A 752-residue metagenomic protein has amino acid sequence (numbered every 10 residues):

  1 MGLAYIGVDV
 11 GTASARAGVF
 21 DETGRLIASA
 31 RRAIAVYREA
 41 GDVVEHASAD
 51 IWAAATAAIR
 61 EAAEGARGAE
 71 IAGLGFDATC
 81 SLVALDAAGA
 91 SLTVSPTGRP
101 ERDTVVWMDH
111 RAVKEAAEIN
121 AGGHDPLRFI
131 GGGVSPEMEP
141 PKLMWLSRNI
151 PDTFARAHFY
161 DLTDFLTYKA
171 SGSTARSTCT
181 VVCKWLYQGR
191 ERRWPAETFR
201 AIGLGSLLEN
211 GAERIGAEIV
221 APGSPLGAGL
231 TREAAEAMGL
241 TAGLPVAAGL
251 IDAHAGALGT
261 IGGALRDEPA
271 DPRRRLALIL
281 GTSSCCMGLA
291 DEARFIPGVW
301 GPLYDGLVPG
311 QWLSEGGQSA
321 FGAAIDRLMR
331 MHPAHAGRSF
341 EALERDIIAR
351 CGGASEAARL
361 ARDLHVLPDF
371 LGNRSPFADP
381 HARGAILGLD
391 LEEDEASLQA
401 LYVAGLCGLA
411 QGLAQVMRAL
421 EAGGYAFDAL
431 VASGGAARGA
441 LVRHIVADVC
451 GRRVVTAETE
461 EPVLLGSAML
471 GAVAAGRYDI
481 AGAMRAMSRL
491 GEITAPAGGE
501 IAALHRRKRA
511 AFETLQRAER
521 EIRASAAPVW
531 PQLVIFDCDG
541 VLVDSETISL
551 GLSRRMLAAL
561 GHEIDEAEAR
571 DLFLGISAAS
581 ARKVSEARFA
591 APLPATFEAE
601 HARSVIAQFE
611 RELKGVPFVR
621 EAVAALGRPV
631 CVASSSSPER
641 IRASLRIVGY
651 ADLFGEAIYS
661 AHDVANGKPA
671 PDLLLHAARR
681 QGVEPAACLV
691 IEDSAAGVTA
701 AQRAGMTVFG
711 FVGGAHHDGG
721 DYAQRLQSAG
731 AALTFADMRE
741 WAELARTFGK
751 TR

Functional and structural regions predicted by a protein language model:
M1-R31, R38, A72, F76-A117 (+5 more regions): Glycine/Thr-rich phosphate-binding loops that ligate phosphate moieties of nucleotide and other phosphorylated ligands
A30-A69, V106-W107: N-terminal phosphate-binding loop and adjacent alpha-helix
D50-G65, W194-R200, L409-A419, I641 (+1 more regions): Short, well-ordered amphipathic alpha-helical segments that serve as non-catalytic structural scaffolds within diverse
R60-S339: Glycine-rich phosphate-binding/catalytic subdomain of phosphoryl-transfer and nucleotide/sugar-phosphate-processing
G498-I501, R523-Q532, A624, S637-R752: Asp-based, Mg2+/Mn2+-dependent phosphohydrolase catalytic module
A527-R570: Active-site neighborhood of HAD-like aspartate-dependent phosphohydrolases
W530, A607-V632, P638-R642: Short, acidic loop-to-helix structural element flanking the phosphoryl-transfer center in phosphate-processing enzymes
E563, K583-E621: Metal-dependent phosphoesterase signature
